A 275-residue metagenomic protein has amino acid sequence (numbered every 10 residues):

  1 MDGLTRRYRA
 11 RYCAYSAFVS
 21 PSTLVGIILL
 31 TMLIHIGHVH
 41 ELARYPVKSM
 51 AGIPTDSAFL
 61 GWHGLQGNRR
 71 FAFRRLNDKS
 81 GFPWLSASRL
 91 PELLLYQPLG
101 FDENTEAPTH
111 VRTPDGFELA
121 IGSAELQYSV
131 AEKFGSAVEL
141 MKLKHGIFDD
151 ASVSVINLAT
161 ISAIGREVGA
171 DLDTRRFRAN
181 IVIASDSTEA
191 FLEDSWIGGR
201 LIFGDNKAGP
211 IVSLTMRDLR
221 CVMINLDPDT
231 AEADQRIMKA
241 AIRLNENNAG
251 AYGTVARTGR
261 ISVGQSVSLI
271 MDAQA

Functional and structural regions predicted by a protein language model:
Y8-R9: Intrinsic disorder/low-complexity segments
S16, S20-S22: Serine residues within intrinsically disordered or low-complexity segments
G26-A275: Metal-cofactor-dependent catalytic cores
